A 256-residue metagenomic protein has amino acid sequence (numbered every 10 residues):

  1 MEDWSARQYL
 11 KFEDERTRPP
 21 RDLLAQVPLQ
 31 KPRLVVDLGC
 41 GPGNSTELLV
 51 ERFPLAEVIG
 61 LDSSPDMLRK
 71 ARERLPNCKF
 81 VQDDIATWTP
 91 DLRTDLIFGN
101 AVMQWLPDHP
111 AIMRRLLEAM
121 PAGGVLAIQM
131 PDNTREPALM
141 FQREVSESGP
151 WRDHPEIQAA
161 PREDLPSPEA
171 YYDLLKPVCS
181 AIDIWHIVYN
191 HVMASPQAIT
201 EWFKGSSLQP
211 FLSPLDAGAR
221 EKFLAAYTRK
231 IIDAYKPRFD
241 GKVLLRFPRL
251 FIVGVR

Functional and structural regions predicted by a protein language model:
E2-D14: Class I SAM-dependent methyltransferase Rossmann-like catalytic core, especially the SAM/SAH-binding loop
E15-L34, L48: Conserved alpha-helix/loop element of class I SAM-dependent methyltransferases that forms part of the SAM/SAH-binding
P32, T94-D95: Local beta-strand N-terminus motif with an aromatic residue
L34-P90, A111: Class I SAM-dependent methyltransferase SAM/SAH-binding core
P42-N44, A159-R256: Conserved Class I S-adenosyl-L-methionine
W88, Q104, N133, S206: Active-site beta-alpha loop architecture of Rossmann-like, nucleotide-cofactor-dependent enzymes
D95-P110, D132: A short SAM/SAH-binding and catalytic strip from SAM-dependent methyltransferases
P110, L117, P121-A194: Conserved catalytic/acceptor-binding region of the Class I
